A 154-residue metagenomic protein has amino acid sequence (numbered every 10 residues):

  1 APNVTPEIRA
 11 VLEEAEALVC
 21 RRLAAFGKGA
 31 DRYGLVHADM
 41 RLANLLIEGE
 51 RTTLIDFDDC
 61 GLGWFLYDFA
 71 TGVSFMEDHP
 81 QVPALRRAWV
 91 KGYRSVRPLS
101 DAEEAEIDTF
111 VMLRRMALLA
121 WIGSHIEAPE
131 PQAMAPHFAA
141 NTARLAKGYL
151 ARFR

Functional and structural regions predicted by a protein language model:
A1-A38: An alpha-helical support segment within catalytic cores of ATP-dependent transferases
A1-N3, E7, L118-R154: ATP/Mg2+ or Mg2+-diphosphate-binding catalytic cores that bind nucleotide phosphates or diphosphates via glycine-rich
L35, T53-D56: Pre-DFG segment of protein kinase catalytic domains
E48-E50: Short acidic-glycine loop/turn motifs at beta-strand connectors
L66-P98, R114-E130: Active-site activation/catalytic loop segments of kinase-like enzymes and analogous catalytic loops in related
L99-V111: All-alpha amphipathic helical-bundle segments outside canonical DNA-binding/catalytic cores that form hydrophobic
